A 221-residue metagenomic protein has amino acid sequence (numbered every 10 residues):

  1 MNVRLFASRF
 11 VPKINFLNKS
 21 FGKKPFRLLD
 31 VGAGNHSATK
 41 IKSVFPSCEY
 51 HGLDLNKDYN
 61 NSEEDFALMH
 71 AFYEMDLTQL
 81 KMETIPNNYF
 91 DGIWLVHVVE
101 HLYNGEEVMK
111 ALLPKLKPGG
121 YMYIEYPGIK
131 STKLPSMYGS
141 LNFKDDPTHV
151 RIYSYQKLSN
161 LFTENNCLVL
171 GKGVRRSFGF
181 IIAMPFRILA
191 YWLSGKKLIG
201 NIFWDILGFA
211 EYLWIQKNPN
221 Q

Functional and structural regions predicted by a protein language model:
M1-N88, G92-W94, E106-M109, K172-V174 (+2 more regions): Conserved N-terminal segment of class I S-adenosyl-L-methionine
R4, T78, G92, Y103-P114 (+1 more regions): S-adenosyl-L-methionine-dependent methyltransferase catalytic module, highlighting the catalytic core
I85, P114-K115: Short, charge-rich binding segments
V96-V99: Residues lining the SAM
